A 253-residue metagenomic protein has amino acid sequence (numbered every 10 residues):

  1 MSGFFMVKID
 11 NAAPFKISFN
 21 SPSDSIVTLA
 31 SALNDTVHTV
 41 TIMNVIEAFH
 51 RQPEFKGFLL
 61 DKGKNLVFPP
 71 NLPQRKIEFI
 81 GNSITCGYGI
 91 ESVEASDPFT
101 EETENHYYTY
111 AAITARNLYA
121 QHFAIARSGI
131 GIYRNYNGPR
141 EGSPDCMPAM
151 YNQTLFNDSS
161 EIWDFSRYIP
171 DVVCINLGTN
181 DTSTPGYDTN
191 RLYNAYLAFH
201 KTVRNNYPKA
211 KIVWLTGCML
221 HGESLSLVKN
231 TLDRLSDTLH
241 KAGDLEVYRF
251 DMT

Functional and structural regions predicted by a protein language model:
M1-I80, I84-H106: N-terminal secretory targeting modules
V45-H50, I90, S96-N194, L220-R234: Conserved SGNH/GDSL esterase-like catalytic core that processes O-acyl groups on lipids and polysaccharides
L72, Y168, R204-Y207: Short, conserved loop/helix-junction motifs that constitute active-site signature segments in enzyme catalytic cores
K76-I80, T85, H122-A126, D171-N176 (+2 more regions): Structural recognition of the beta-strand scaffold that forms the well-ordered cores of secreted hydrolase catalytic
A115, V203-R204, H240: N-terminal cationic-hydrophobic initiation segments that often serve targeting/anchoring roles
Y187-I212: Glycoside hydrolase catalytic-domain groove-lining segments
K211-G217, S224-T253: Extracellular serine-dependent O-acyl
